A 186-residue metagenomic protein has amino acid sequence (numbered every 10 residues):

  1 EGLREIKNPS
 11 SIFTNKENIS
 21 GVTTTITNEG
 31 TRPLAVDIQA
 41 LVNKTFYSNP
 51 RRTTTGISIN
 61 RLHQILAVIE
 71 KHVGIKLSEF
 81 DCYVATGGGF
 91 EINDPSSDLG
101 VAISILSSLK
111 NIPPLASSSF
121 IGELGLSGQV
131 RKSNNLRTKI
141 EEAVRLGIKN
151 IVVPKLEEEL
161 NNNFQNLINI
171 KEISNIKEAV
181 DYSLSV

Functional and structural regions predicted by a protein language model:
E1-N28, R32-V186: Peripheral, non-AAA+ core regions of ATP-driven protein-machinery
